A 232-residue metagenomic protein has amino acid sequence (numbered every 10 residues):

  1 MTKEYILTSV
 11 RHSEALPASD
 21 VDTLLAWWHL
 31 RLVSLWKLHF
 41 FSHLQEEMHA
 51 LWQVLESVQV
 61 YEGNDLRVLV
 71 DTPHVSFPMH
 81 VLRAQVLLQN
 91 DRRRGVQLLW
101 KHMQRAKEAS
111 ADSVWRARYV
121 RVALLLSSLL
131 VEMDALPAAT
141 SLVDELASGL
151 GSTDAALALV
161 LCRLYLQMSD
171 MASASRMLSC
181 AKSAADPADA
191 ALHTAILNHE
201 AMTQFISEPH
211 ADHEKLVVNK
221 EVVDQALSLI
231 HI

Functional and structural regions predicted by a protein language model:
H12-D20, V58-P73, A106-R116, A147-G151 (+1 more regions): Flexible helix-coil transition and linker loops at the boundaries of alpha-helical arrays
L16-R94: Helix-rich alpha-solenoid scaffolding regions
T23-W27, P73-H80, V114-A123, L150-A158 (+2 more regions): Generic helix N-cap/helix-start motif at coil->alpha-helix transitions
R31-V33, R83, L126, L161 (+1 more regions): Structural register within alpha-helical repeat arrays
L38, N90, M133, M168 (+1 more regions): Structural motif corresponding to the intra-repeat A-B loop/turn of tetratricopeptide repeats
H43-L51, R94-H102, A138-L146, S173-A181 (+1 more regions): Alpha-helical repeat scaffolds
I230-I232: Conserved small/polar residues in nucleotide/adenosyl-binding loops
